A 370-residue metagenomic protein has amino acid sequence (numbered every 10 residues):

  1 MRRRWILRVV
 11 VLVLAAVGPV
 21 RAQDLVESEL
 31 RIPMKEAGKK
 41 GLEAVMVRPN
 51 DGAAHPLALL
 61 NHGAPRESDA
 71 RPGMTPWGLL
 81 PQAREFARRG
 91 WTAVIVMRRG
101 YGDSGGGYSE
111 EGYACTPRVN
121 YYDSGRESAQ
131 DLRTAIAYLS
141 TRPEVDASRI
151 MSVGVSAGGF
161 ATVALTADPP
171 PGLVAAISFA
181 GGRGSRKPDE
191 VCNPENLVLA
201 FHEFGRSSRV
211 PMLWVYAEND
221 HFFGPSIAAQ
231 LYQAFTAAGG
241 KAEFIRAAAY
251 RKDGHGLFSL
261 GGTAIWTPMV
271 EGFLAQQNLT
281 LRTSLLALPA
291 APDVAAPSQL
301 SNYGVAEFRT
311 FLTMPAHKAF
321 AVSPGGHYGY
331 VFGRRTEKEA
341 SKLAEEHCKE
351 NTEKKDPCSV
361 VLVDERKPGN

Functional and structural regions predicted by a protein language model:
Q23-A53: N-terminal cap/lid segment of alpha/beta-hydrolase-fold proteins
A53-H55, A64-G105, S185-R186, H221-G224: Short substrate-entry loop that stabilizes the transition state in hydrolases
G107, E111-P143: Alpha/beta-hydrolase active-site loop
E144-S156: Alpha/beta-hydrolase fold nucleophile elbow
G159-P170: Short glycine-enriched nucleophile-adjacent loop and the immediately C-terminal alpha-helix near the catalytic center
A175, G181-E243: The feature captures the conserved acid-bearing segment of alpha/beta-hydrolase catalytic domains
P211, F244-A247, T280-N370: Secreted/extracellular ectodomain signature
A237-A291: C-terminal catalytic histidine-bearing segment of alpha/beta-hydrolase fold enzymes
